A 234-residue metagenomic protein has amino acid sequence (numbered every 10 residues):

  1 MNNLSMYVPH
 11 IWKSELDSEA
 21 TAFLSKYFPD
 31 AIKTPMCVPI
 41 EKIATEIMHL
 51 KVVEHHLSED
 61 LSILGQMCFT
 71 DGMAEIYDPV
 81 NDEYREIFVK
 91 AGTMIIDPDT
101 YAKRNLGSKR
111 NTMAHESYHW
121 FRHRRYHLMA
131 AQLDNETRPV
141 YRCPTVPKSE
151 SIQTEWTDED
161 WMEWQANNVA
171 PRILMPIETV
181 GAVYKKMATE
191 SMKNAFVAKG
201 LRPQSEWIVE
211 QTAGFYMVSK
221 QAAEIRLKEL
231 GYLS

Functional and structural regions predicted by a protein language model:
M1-S234: Active-site hotspot residues in diverse enzymes, especially metal/ion-binding acidic/histidine motifs
